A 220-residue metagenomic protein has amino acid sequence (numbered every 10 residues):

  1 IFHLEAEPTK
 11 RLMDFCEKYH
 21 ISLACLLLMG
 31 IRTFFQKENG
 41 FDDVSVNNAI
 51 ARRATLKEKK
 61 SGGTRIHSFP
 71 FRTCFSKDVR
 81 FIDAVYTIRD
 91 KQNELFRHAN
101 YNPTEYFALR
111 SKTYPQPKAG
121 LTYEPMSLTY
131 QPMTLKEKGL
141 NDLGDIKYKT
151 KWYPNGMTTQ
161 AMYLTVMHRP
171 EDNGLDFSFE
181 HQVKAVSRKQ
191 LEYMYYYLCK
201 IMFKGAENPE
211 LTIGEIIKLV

Functional and structural regions predicted by a protein language model:
I1-I21, S111, L219: Flexible, P/S/T/G-rich "lid" or insertion loops adjacent to the active sites of thioester-utilizing
H3, I21-L23, M167-Q190, Y195: Histidine-centered acyl-transfer/condensation active-site motif and its immediate structural neighborhood
F15-A24, L28, E38-K151, V183-R188 (+1 more regions): His-Asp-centered acyl/peptidyl-transfer active-site segments
V85-Q92, L191-G205: Short amphipathic C-terminal alpha-helix that caps PH/PH-like domains
A99, L164, L191: Residue-level signal for inorganic ion chemistry
L143-D172, H181: Low-complexity, glycine/alanine/valine/leucine- and proline-rich hydrophobic stretches
K204-V220: AMP-binding/adenylate-forming catalytic domain of the ANL superfamily
